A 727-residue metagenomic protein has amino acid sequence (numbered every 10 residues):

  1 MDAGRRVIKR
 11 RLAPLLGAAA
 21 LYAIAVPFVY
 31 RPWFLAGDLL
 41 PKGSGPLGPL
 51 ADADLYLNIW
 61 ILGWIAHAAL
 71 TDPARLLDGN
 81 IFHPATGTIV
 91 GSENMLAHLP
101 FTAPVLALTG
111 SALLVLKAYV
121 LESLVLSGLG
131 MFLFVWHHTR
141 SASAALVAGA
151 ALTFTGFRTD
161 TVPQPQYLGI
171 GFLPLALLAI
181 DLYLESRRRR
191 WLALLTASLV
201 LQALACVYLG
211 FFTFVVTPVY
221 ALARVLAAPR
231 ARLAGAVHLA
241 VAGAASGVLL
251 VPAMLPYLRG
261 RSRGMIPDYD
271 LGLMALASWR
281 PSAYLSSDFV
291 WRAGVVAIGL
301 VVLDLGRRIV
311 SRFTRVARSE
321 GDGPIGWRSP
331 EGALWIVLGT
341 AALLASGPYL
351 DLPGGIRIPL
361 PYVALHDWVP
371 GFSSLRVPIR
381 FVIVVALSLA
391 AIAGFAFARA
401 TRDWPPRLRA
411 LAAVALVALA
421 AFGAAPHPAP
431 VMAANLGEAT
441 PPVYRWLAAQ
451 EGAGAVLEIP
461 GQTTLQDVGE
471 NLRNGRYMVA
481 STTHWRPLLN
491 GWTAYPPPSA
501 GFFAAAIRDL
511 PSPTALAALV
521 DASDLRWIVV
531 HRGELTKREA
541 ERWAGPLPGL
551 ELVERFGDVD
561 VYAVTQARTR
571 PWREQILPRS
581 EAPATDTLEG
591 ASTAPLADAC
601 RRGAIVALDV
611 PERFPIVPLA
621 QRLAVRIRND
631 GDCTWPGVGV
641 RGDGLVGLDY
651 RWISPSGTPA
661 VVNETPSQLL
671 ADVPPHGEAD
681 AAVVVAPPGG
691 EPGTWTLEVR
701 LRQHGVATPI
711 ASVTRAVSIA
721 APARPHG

Functional and structural regions predicted by a protein language model:
M1-V29, G306-L338: Start-transfer (signal-anchor) and selected internal transmembrane alpha helices of multi-pass inner/ER membrane
A3-G4, L182-L184, T213-A244, V301-G323: Perimembrane helix-loop-helix junctions
L15-I24, A197-S198, A231-L255, S329-A342: Hydrophobic alpha-helical membrane-interfacial segments at the cytosolic entry of transmembrane helices
Y22-I24, Y119-L226, A242-S246, L250-A253 (+1 more regions): Membrane-embedded helix bundles of polyisoprenyl
A25-S127, A151, T155-I170, P353-H366 (+1 more regions): Membrane-interface coil-to-helix junctions
G45-A68, G243-R312, V363-V382: Periplasmic/ER-lumenal interhelical loops and adjacent helix-loop junctions in multi-pass membrane proteins
L55, Y269-G272, A418-A594, H676 (+2 more regions): Extracytoplasmic
A242-G247, G321-D322, A391, A396-A425: Signature aromatic-anchored transmembrane alpha helix within multi-pass, membrane-resident enzymes that catalyze glycan
